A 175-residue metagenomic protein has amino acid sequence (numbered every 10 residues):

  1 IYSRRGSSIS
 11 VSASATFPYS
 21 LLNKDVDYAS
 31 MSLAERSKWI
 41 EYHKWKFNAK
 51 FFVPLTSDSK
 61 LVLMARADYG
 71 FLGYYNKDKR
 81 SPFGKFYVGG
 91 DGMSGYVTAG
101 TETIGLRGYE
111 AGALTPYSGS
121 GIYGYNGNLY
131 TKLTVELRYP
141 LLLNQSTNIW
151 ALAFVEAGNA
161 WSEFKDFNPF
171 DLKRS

Functional and structural regions predicted by a protein language model:
R5-S175: C-terminal transmembrane beta-barrel domains of outer membrane proteins
